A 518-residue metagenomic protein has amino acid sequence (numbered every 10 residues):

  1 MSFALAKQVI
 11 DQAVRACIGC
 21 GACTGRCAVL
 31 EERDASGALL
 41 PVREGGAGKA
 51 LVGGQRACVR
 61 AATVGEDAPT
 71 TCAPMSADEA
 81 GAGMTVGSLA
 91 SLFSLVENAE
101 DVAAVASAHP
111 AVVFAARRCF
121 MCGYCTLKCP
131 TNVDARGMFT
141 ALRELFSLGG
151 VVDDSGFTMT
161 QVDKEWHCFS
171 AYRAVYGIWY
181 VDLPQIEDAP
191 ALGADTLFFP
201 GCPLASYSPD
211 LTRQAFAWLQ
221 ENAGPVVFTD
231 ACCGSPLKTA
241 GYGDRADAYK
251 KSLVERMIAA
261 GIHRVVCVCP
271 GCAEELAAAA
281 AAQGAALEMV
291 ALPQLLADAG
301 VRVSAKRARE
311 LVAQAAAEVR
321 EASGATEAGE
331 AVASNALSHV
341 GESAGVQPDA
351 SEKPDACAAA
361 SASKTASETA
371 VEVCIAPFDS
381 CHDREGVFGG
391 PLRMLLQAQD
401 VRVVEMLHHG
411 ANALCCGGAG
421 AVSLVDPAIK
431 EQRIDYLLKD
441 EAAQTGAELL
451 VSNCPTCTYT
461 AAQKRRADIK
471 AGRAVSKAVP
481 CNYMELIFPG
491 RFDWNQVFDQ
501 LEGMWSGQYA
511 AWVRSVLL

Functional and structural regions predicted by a protein language model:
M1-T24, A28-V29, R33-G37, G54-C58 (+2 more regions): Flexible, acidic/Gly-rich N-terminal and inter-domain linker regions that tether and position cofactor-handling modules
D11, L39-V52, R56-R60, G65-S76 (+3 more regions): Iron-sulfur-cluster electron-transfer modules
A13-C23, A115-C125, H409-N412: Short metal-coordination and nucleic-acid-contact micro-motifs, chiefly zinc-binding Cys/His arrays
A68-P69, A73, L337, A356-A362: Short, low-complexity intrinsically disordered segments enriched in A/P/G/S/L with frequent Arg, especially at protein
N132, P203-Q294, R384-L395, V404-L518: Cofactor-cradling patches in redox/metallo enzymes
S304-V319, E368-Q397: C-terminal amphipathic alpha-helical segment
E318-E330, H339, D349, D355 (+2 more regions): Asp/Glu-rich intrinsically disordered low-complexity tracts
